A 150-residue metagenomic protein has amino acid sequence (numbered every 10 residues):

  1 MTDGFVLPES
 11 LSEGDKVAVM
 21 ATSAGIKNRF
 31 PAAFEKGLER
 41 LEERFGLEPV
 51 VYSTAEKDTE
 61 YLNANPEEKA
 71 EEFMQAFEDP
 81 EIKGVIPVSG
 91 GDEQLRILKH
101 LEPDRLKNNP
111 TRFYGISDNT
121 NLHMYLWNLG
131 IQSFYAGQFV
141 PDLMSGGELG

Functional and structural regions predicted by a protein language model:
M1-E81: ATP/NTP phosphate-donor binding region
L62-G150: Active-site histidine-anchored catalytic micro-motif
